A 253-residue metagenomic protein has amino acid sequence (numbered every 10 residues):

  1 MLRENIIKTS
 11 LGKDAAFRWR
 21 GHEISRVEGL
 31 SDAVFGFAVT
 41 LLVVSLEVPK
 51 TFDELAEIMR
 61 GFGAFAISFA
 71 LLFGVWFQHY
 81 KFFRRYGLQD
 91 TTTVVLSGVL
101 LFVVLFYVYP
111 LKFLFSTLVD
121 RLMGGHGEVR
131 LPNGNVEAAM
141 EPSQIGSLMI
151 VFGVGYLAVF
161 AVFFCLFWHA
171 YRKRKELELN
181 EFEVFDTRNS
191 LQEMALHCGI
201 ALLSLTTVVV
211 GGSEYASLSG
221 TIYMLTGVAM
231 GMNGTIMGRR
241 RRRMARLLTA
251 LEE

Functional and structural regions predicted by a protein language model:
L2-E253: Multi-pass alpha-helical transmembrane bundle typical of ion/small-solute transporters and intramembrane aspartyl
